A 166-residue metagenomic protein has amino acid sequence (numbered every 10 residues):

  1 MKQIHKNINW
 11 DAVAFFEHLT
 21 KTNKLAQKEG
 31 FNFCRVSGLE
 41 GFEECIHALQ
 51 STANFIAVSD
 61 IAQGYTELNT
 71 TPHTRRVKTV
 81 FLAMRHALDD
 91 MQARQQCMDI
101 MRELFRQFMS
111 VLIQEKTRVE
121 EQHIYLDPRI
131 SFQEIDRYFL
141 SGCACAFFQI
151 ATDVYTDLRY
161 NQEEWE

Functional and structural regions predicted by a protein language model:
M1-T70, E163-E166: Small/polar-rich, solvent-exposed N-terminal microdomains that initiate assembly or binding
K2-V13, N69-R75, F81-V111: Extracellular/virion structural assembly segments
K24-K28, S51-N54, M98-D153: Acidic-leaning, charged glycine-interspersed low-complexity segments
G64-T70, I130-L140, N161: Catalytic micro-motifs at enzyme active sites that drive phosphoryl/nucleotidyl and oxygen chemistry
Y65-L68, R85-D90, Y155-N161: Short, cysteine-centered beta-strand-loop-beta hairpins and adjacent loop/turn segments enriched in charged/polar
P72-A87, G142-T156: Oligomerization/assembly interface segments of phage tail-like spikes and tubes
